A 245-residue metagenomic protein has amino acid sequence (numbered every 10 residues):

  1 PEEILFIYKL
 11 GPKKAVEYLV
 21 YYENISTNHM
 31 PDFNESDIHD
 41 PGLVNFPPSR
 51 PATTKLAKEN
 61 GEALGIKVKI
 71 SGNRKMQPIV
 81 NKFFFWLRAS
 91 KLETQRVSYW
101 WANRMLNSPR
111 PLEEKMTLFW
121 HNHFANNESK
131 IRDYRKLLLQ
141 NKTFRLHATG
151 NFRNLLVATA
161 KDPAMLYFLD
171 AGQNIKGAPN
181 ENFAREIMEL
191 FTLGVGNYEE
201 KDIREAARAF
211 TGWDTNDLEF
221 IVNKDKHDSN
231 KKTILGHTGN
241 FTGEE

Functional and structural regions predicted by a protein language model:
P1-E2, E199: Ser/Thr-centered flexible coil motifs
E2-R145: N-terminal accessory alpha/beta regions
I66-S71, M76-K82, V97-W101, D133-E245: Active-site substrate-binding loop specific to GH73 endo-beta-N-acetylglucosaminidase modules in bacterial autolysins
